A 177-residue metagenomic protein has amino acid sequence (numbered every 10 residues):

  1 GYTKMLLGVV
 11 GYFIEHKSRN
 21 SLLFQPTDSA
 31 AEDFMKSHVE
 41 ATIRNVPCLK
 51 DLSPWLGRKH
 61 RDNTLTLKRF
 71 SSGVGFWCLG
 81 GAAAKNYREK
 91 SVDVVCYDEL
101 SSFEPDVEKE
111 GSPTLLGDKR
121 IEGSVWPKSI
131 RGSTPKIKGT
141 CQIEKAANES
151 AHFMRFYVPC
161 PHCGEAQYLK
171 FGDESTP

Functional and structural regions predicted by a protein language model:
G1-P177: Phosphate/NTP-binding elements of NTP-utilizing enzymes
